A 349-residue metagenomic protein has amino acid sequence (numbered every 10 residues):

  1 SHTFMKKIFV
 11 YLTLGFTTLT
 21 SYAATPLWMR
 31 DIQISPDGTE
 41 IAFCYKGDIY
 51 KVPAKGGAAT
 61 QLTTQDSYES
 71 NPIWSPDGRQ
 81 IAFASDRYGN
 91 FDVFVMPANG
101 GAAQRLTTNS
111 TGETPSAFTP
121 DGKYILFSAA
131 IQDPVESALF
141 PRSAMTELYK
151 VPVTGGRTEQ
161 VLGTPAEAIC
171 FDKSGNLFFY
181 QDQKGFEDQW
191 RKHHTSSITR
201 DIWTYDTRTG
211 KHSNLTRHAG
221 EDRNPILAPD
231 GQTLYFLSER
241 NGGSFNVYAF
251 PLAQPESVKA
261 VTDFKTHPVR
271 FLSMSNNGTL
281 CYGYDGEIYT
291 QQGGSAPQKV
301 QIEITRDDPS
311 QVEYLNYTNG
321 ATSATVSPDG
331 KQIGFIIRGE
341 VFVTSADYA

Functional and structural regions predicted by a protein language model:
H2-I8: Positively charged n-region of N-terminal signal peptides that target proteins for export
Y11-T20: Bacterial N-terminal signal peptides
A24-A54, T325: Mature N-terminal segment immediately following signal peptide/propeptide cleavage in secreted/periplasmic
T25-P26, C44-Y50, A58, T63-E69 (+13 more regions): A flexible loop/linker signature enriched in serine peptidases of the S9 family
Q33, I73, A117, C170 (+3 more regions): Conserved beta-strand position repeated across blades of beta-propeller domains
P36-D37, P76-D77, P120-D121, K173-S174 (+3 more regions): Residue-level detector of Asp-centered blade-edge/turn motifs that repeat once per structural unit in beta-propeller
L315, G320-V326: Glycine-rich phosphate/pyrophosphate-binding loop and adjacent beta-alpha nucleotide/cofactor-binding cores
